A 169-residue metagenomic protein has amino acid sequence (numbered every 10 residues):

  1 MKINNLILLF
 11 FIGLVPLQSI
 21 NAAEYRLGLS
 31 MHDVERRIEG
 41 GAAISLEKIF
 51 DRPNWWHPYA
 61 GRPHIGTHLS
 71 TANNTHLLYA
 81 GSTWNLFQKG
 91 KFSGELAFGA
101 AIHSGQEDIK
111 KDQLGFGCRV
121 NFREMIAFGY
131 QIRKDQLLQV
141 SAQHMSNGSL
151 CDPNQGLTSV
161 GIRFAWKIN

Functional and structural regions predicted by a protein language model:
M1-A23, N169: Cleavable N-terminal export/targeting peptides
F11, S45-E47, G81-T83, A127 (+1 more regions): Outer-membrane beta-barrel architecture
S19-A23, D51-G61, F87-G94, D135 (+1 more regions): Short loop/turn motifs that connect adjacent beta-strands in outer-membrane beta-barrel proteins
E24-D33, P58-T71, A142-S146: Transmembrane beta-strand segments that form the barrel wall of outer-membrane beta-barrel proteins
L29-H32, I38, W55, G94-M125 (+2 more regions): Outer-membrane beta-barrel translocator/channel fold
H32-A42, H68-L78, Q88-G90, S149-Q155: Solvent-exposed loop/turn segments connecting transmembrane beta-strands in outer-membrane beta-barrel proteins
I44-L46, I132, G156-N169: Outer-membrane beta-barrel "beta-signal"
R52-L86: Short, well-structured hydrophobic secondary-structure segments
